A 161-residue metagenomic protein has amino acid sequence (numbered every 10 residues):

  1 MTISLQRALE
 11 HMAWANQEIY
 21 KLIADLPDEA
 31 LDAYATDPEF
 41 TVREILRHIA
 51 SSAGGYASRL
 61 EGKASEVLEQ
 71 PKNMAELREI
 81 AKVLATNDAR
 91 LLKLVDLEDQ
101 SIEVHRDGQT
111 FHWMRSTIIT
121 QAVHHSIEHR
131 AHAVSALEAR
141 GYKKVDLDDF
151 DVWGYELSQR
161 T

Functional and structural regions predicted by a protein language model:
T2-A8, L77-R78: Active-site rim elements
Q6-K21, D25-Q70, D107-T161: Short, contiguous alpha-helical
S58, G62-Q100: Helix-adjacent hinge/juxtasegments
